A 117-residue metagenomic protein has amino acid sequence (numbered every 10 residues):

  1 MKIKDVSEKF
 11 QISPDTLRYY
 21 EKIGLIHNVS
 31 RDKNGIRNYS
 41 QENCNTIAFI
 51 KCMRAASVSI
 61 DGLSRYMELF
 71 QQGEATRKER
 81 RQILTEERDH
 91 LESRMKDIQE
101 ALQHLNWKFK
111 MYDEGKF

Functional and structural regions predicted by a protein language model:
K2-E8, H27-S30, Q41-F117: Arg/Lys-rich, alpha-helical DNA-contact motif
V6, S13-T16: Short glycine/proline-centered loop/turn elements that form peptide/ligand docking sites
F10-Q11, G35: Conserved beta-strand-loop-alpha-helix junction that forms the acyl-donor binding cleft
D15-K33: Major-groove DNA-recognition helix of helix-turn-helix-type DNA-binding domains
L17-R18, R37, K110: Intrinsically disordered, low-complexity segments enriched in small/polar residues
N34-S40: Minor-groove-contacting beta-hairpin "wing" of winged helix-turn-helix DNA-binding domains
